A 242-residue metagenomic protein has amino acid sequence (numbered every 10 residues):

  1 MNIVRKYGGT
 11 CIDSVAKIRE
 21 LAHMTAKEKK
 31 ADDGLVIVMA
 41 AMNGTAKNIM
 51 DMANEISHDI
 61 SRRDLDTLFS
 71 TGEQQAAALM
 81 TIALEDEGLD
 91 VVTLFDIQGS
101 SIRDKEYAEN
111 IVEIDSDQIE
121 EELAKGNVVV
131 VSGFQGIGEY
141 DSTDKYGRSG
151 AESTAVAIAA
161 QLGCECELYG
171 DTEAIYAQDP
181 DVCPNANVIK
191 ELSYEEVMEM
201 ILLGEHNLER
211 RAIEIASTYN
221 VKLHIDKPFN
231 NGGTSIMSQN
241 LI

Functional and structural regions predicted by a protein language model:
M1-E214: Nucleotide/pyrophosphate-binding catalytic subdomain
I201-I242: A conserved active-site cap/scaffold subdomain adjacent to cofactor or substrate pockets
